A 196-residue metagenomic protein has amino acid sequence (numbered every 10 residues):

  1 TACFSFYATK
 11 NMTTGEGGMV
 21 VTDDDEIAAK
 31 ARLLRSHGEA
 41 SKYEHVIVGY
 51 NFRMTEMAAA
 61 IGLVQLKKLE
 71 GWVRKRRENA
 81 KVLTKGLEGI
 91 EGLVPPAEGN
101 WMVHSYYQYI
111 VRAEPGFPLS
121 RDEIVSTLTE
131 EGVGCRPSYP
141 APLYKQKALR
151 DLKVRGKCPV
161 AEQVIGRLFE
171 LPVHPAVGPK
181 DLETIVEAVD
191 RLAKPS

Functional and structural regions predicted by a protein language model:
T1-T13, S41-V46: Conserved active-site segment immediately N-terminal to the catalytic lysine that forms the internal aldimine
N11-G15, V103-S105: Short glycine-enriched loop/turn motifs at secondary-structure junctions
G17-T22: Conserved RNP beta-strands of RNA recognition motif
D23-S196: PLP-dependent aminotransferase class I/II
